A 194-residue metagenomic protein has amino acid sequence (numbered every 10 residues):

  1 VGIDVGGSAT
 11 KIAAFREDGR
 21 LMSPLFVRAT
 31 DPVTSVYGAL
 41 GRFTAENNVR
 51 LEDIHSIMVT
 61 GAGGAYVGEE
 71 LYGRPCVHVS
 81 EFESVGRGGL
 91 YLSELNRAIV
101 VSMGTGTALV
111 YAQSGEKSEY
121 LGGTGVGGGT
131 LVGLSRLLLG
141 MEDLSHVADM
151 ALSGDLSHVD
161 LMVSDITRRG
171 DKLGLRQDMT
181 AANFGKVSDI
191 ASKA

Functional and structural regions predicted by a protein language model:
V1-D4, I54-M58, A98-S102, G123: Short glycine-aspartate micro-motif
V1-G38, K117-S118: Short glycine-rich, Thr/Ser-proximal phosphate-binding strand/loop in the N-terminal lobe of ATP-dependent enzymes
F15-R16, V110-Q113, L137: Short beta-strand-to-turn element immediately C-terminal to the catalytic PLP-Schiff-base lysine in fold type I
V27, P75-C76, K117-T124, V132-L137 (+1 more regions): Flexible, glycine/proline-enriched loop segments at strand-loop-helix junctions that form or flank small-ligand binding
L40-H55, A191-A194: Phosphate/pyrophosphate-binding loops at sites that engage ATP/ADP/AMP, CoA/4′-phosphopantetheine, polyphosphate
V67-V101, G106, V110-E119: Conserved phosphate-binding catalytic cores of ATP/NTP-utilizing and phosphoryl-transfer enzymes
R136-A194: Active-site rim beta-loop-alpha module in soluble metabolic enzymes
